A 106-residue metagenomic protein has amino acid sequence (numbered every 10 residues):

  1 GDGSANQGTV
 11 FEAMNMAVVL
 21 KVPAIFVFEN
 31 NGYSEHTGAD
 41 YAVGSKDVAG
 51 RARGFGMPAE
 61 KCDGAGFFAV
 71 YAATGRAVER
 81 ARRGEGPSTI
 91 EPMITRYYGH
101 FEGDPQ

Functional and structural regions predicted by a protein language model:
G1-Q106: Glycine-rich ThDP/TPP pyrophosphate-binding loop and its adjacent helix/strand module within ThDP-dependent enzymes
